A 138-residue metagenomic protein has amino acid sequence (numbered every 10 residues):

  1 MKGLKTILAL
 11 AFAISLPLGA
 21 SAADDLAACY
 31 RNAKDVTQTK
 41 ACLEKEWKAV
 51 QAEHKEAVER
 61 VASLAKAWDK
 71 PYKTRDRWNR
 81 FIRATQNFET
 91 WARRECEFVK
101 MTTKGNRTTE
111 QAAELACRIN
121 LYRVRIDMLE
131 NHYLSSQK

Functional and structural regions predicted by a protein language model:
M1-L8, I14: Bacterial N-terminal signal peptides that target proteins for export
S15-A20: N-terminal signal peptide c-region/cleavage motif recognized by signal peptidases
S21-K138: N-terminal alpha-helical modules
